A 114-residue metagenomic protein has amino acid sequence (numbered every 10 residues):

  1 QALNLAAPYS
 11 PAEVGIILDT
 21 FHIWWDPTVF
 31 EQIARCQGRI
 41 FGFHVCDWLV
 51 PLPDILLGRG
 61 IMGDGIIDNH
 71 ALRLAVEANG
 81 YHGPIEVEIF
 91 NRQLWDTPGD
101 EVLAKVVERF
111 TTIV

Functional and structural regions predicted by a protein language model:
Q1-L18, H22-V114: Histidine-acidic metal/acid-base catalytic patches
